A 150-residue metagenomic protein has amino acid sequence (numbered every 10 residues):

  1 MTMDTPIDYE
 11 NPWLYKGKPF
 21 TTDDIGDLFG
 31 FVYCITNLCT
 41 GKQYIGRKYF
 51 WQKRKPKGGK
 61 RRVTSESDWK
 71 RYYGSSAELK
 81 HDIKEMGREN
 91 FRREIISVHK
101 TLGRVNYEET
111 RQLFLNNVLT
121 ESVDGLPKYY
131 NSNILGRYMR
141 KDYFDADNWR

Functional and structural regions predicted by a protein language model:
T2-R150: Structure-specific nucleic-acid interaction/processing domains
